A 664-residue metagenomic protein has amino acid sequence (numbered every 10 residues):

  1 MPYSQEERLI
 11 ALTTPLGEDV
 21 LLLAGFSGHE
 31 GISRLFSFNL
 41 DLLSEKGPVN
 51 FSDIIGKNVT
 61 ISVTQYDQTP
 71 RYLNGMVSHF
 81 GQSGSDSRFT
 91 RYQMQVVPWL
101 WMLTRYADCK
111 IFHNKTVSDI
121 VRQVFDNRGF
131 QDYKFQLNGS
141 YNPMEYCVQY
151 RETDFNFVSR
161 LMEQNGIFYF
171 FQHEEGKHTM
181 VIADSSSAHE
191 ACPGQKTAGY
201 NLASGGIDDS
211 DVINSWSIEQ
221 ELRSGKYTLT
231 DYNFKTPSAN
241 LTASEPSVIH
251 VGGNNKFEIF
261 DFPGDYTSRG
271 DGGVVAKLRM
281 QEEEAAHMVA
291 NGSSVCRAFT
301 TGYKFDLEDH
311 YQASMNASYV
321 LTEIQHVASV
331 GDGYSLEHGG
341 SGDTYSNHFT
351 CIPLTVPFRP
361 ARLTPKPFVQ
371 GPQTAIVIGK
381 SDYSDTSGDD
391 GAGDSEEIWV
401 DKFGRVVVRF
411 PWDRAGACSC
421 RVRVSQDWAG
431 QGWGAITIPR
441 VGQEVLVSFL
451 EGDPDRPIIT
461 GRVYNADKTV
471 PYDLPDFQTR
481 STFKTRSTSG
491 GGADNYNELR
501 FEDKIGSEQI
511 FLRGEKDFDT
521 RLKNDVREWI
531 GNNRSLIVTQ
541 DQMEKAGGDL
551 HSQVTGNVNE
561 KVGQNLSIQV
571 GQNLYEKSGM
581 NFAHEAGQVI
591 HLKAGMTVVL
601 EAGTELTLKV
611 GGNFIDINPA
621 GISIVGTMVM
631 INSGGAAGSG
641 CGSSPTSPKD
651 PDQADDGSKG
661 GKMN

Functional and structural regions predicted by a protein language model:
M1-K110, Q164, H287: Assembly/oligomerization scaffold segments
N39-V49, E284-V295, R362, W428-G434: Short alpha-helix capping/helix-loop boundary micro-motifs
D53-I54, F299, M315, P439: Short, well-ordered loop/turn sites that connect or cap secondary structure elements
T69, D86, K115-K134, G139 (+1 more regions): Extended, domain-scale alpha-helical bundle/helix-rich regions
G81-V96, V327-Y345, T386-K402, R456 (+1 more regions): Short, solvent-exposed secondary-structure boundary/capping segments
F171, V181-S186, E190, V369-E601 (+2 more regions): Structural signature for extended repeat/solenoid scaffolds and their inter-repeat hinge/linker regions, spanning
M180, A191-P193, G595-N664: Intrinsic-disorder/coil detector with helix-boundary
A313-T374, T460-A466, V470, P475 (+1 more regions): Acidic, low-complexity/disordered segments
